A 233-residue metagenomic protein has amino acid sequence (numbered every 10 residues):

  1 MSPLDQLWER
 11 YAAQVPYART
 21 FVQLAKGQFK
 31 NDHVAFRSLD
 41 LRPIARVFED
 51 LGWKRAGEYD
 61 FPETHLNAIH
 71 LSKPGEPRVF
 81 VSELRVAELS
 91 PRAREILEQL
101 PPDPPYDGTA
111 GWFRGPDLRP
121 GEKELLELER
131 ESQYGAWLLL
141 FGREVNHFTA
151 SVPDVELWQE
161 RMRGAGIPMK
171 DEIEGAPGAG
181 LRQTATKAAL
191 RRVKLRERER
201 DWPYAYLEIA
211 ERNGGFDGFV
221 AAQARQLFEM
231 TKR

Functional and structural regions predicted by a protein language model:
M1-A45, D50, A56-R233: Extended, well-ordered protein cores
